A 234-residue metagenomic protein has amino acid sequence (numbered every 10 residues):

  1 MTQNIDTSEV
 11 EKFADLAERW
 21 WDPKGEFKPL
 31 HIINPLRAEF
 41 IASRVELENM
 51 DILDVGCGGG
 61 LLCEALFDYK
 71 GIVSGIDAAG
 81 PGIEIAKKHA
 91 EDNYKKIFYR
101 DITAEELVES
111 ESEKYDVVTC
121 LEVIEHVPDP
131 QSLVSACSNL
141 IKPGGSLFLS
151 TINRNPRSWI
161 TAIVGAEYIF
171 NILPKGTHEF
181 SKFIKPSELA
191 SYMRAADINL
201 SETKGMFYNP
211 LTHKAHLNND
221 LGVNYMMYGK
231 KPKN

Functional and structural regions predicted by a protein language model:
M1-W21: N-terminal, positively charged/glycine-rich alpha-helical extensions of SAM-dependent methyltransferases
P23-I41: Conserved SAM-binding loop and adjacent beta-strand
A38-V45, M50-W159, P186, M227-G229: Conserved SAM-binding loop
G71, M193, I198: Short phosphate-binding/catalytic loops that engage adenosine nucleotides
S158-Y168: Short, flexible, mixed-charge acidic loops at enzyme active sites
N171-E188: Acceptor-substrate binding/catalytic loop of class I
I198-N209: Conserved S-adenosyl-L-methionine
K214-N234: Core SAM-dependent methyltransferase catalytic element
